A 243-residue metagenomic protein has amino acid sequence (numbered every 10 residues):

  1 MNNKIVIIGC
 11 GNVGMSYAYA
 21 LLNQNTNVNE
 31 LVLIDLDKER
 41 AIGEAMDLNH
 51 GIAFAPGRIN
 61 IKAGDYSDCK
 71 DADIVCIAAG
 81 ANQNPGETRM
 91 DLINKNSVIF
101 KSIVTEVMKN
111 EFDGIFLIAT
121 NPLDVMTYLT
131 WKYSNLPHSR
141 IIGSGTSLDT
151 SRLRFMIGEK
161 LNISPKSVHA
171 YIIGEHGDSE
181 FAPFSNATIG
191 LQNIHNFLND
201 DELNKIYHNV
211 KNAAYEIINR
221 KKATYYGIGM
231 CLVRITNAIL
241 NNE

Functional and structural regions predicted by a protein language model:
M1-I42: NAD(P)+-binding Rossmann beta1-loop-alpha1 motif at the extreme N-terminus of oxidoreductases
V13-A18, P85, L123-Y128: Short glycine/serine/threonine-rich phosphate/pyrophosphate-binding segments that cradle anionic phosphate groups
Y19-N23, M46, H50, T105 (+2 more regions): Short, well-ordered alpha-helices that flank and scaffold nucleotide-derived cofactor binding pockets
E30, I34-D71, E87: Conserved N-terminal Rossmann-fold NAD(P) cofactor-binding segment
D73-C76: N-terminal Rossmann-like NAD(P) cofactor-binding module of classical short-chain dehydrogenase/reductase
A79-A81: Conserved NAD(P)H cofactor-binding loop of Rossmann-fold oxidoreductase domains
T88-R154: Rossmann-like NAD(P)(H) cofactor-binding subdomain of soluble oxidoreductases
Y133-R140, L148-E243: C-terminal substrate-binding/catalytic lobe of Rossmann-fold NAD(P)-dependent dehydrogenases
